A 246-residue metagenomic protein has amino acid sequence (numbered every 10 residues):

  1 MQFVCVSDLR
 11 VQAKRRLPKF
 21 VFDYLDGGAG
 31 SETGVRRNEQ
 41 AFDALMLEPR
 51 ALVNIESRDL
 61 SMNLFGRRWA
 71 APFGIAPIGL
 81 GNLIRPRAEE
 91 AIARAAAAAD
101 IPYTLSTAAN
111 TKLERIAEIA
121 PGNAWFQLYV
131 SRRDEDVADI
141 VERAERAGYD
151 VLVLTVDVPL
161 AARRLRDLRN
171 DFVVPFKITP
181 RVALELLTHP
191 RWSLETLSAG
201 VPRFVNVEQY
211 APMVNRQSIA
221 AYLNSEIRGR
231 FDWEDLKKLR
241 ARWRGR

Functional and structural regions predicted by a protein language model:
M1-G66, P175-F231: An N-cap/entry alpha-helix motif that binds or orients negatively charged groups
G30-T33, L83-E89: A structural motif shared across PLP-dependent enzymes of the aminotransferase-like
S61-M62, P72, A76-P77, A109: Active-site microenvironments in enzyme catalytic cores
F73-A76, Y103-L105, A124-L128, L152: Hydrophobic faces of well-ordered beta-strands that scaffold small-molecule active sites in alpha/beta enzyme cores
P77-L83: Glycine-rich phosphate/pyrophosphate-binding beta-alpha loops
L80, R94, A98, R115-I119 (+1 more regions): Alpha/beta enzyme core
A88-A124: A glycine-rich phosphate/pyrophosphate-binding beta-strand-loop-alpha-helix module
